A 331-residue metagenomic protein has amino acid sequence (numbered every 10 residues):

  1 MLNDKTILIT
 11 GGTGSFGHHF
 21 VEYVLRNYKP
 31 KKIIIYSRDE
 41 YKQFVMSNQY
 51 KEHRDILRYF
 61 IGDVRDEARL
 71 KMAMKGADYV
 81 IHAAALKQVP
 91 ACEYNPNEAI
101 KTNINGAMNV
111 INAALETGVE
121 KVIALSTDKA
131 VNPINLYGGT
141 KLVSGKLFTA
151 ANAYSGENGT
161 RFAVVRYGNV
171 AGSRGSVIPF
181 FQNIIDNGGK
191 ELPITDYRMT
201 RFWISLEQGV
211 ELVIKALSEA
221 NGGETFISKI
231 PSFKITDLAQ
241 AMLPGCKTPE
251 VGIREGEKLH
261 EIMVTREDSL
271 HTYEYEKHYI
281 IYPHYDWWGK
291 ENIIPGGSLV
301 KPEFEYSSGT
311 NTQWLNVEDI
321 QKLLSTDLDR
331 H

Functional and structural regions predicted by a protein language model:
M1-K5, E116, K146, A150-H331: Strand-loop microenvironment adjacent to phosphate/nucleotide-handling motifs in alpha/beta enzyme folds
T6-L25: N-terminal Rossmann NAD(P)H-binding glycine-rich loop of SDR-like oxidoreductase domains
Y23-K32, G118: Conserved S-adenosyl-L-methionine
K29-K42: Conserved glycine-rich Rossmann-like NAD(P)H-binding loop of the short-chain dehydrogenase/reductase
S37, F60-I61, K101: Conserved residues in the N-terminal Rossmann fold of short-chain dehydrogenase/reductase
R58-Y79: Conserved Rossmann-fold cofactor-binding substructure of NAD(P)-dependent oxidoreductases
Y59, A99, F162-V165: Hydrophobic/aromatic anchor residues within beta-strands of the central parallel beta-sheet of Rossmann-like
Y79-H82, L86-L142, K146, A150: Conserved Rossmann-fold NAD(P)-dependent oxidoreductase catalytic core, especially the SDR/UDP-sugar
